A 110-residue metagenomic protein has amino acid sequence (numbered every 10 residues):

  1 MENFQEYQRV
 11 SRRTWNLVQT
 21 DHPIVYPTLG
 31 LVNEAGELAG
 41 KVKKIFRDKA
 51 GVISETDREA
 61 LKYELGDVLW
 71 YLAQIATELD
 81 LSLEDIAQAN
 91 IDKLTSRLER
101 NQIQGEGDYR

Functional and structural regions predicted by a protein language model:
M1-L65, L69-R110: Flexible "arm" and connector segments at domain edges
